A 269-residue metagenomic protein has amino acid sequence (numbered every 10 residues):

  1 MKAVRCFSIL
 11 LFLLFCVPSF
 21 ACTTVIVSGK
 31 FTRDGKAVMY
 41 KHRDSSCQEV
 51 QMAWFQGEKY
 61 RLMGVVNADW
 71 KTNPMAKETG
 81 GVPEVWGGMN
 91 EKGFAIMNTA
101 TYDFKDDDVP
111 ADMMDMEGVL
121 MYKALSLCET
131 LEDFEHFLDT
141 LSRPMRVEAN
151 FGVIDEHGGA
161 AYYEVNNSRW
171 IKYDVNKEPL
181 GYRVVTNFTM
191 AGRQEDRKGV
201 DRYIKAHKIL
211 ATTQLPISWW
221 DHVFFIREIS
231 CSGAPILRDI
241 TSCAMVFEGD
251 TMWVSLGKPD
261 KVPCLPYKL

Functional and structural regions predicted by a protein language model:
M1-S8: Bacterial N-terminal signal peptides that target proteins for export
L10-L13: Short, linear, compositionally biased motifs with a strong N-terminal bias
C16-V17: N-terminal signal peptide c-region/cleavage motif recognized by signal peptidases
A21-K36, S46, L62, D133-D139 (+3 more regions): C-terminus-biased signal that marks the final domain/tail of proteins
T23-D115, M145-E148, S242, V246: A contiguous strand-loop segment
S45, D103, V165-I171, K258-D260: A short, sequence-level motif marking secondary-structure junctions
A95-E164: Internal, conserved structured core segments that host functional sites
E164-F188: A cross-kingdom feature marking charged/low-complexity
